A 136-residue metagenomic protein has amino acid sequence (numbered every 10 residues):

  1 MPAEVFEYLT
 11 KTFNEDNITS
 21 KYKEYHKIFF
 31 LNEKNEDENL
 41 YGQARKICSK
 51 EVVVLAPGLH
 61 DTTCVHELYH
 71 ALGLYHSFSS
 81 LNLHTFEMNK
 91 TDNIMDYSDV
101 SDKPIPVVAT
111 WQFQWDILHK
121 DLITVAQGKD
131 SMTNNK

Functional and structural regions predicted by a protein language model:
M1-E67, A71-K136: Extracellular (secreted or membrane-anchored) zinc-dependent metallopeptidases, primarily metzincins but also closely
